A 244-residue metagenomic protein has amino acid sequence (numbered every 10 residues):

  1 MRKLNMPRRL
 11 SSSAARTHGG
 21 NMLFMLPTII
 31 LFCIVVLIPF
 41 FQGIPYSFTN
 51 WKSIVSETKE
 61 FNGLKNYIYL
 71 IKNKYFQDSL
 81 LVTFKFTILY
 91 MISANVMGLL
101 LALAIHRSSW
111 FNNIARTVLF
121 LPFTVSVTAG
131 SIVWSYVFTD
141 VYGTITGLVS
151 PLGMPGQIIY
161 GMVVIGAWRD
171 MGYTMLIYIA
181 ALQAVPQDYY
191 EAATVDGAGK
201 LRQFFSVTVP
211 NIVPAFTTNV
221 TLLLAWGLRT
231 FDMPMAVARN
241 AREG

Functional and structural regions predicted by a protein language model:
M1-R16: Short, Lys/Arg-rich, polar N-terminal cytosolic tail immediately upstream of the first transmembrane signal-anchor
R16-G244: A structural signal for multi-pass alpha-helical bundles of membrane permease subunits that mediate small-molecule
